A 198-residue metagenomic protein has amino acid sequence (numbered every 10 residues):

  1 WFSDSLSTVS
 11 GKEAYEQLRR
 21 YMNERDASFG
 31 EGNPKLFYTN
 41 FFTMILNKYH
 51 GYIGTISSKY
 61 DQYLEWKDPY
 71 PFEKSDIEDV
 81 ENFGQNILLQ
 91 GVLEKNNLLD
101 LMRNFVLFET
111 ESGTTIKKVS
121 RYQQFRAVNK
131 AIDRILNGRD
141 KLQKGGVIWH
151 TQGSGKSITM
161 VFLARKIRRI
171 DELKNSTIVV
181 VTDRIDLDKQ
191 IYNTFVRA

Functional and structural regions predicted by a protein language model:
W1-T177, T182, D186-A198: ATP-dependent helicase/translocase motor core
